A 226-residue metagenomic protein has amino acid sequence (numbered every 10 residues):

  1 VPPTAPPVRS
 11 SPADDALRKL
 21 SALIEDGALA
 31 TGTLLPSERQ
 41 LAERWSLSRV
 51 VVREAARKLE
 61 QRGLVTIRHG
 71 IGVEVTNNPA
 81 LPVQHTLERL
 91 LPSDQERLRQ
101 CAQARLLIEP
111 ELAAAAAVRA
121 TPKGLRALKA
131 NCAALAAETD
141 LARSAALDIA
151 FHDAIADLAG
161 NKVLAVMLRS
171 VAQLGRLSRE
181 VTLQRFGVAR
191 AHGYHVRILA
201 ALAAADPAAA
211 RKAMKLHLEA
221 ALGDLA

Functional and structural regions predicted by a protein language model:
V1-L107, A114: Short linear motifs at protein or domain termini
V1-P6, P207-A226: C-terminal effector-binding regulatory domain of bacterial HTH transcription factors
S11, A142, F186-R190: Short helix-capping and inter-helix turn/linker motifs at the boundaries of alpha-helical repeat units
S21, L41, E60, P110 (+4 more regions): Charged, amphipathic alpha-helical interaction segments
V83, G175, R179-L183, L222-A226: Short amphipathic alpha-helical interaction/hinge segments
C101-E180, A191-R197, A209-E219: Conserved amphipathic alpha-helical segments that form helical-bundle/coiled-coil interaction surfaces
A203-A204: Well-ordered alpha/beta subsegment
